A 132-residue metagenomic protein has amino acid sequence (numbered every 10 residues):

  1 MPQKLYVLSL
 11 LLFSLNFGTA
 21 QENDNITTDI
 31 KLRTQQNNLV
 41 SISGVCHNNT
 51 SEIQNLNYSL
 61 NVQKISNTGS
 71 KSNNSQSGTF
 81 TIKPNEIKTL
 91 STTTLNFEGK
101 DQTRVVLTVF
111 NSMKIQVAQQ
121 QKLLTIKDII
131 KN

Functional and structural regions predicted by a protein language model:
M1-N25: Bacterial Sec-dependent N-terminal signal peptides
Q21-R33, N37: N-terminal edge beta-strand
S41-H47: Short edge beta-strand/loop segments characteristic of extracellular beta-sandwich folds
N48-N55, K100: A short beta-turn/strand-edge loop motif at beta-sheet boundaries
E52-S66: Short acidic, flexible loop segments centered on an aromatic residue
N67-S77: Short beta-strand and strand-turn-strand segments in soluble, beta-rich domains
Q76-R104: Short, solvent-exposed, Trp/other aromatic-anchored flexible loops in extracytoplasmic proteins
N96-N132: Terminal connector regions
